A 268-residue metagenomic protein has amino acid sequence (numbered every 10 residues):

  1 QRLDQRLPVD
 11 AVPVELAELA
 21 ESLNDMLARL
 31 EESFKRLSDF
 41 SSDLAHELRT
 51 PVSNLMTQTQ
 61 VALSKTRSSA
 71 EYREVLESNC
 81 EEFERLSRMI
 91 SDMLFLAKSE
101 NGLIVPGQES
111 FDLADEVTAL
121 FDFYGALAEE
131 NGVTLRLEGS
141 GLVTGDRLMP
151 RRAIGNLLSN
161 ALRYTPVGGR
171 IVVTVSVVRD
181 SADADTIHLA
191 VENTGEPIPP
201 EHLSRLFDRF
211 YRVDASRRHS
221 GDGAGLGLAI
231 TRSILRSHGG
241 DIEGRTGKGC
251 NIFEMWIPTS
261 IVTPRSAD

Functional and structural regions predicted by a protein language model:
Q1-L44, L48, S53-A70, E77 (+7 more regions): Membrane-proximal HAMP signal-relay module
L3, A126-L137: Short conserved segments within the C-terminal catalytic ATPase subdomain
P13-A17, G107-D122: A conserved beta-strand-to-alpha-helix junction within the catalytic ATP-binding
E71, N101-P106, L142-G145: Conserved micro-motifs of the catalytic ATP-binding
L113, P197-D208: Short helix N-cap motif at coil->helix boundaries in the Bergerat
A161-L162: Short helix-loop "hinge" at the ATP-lid/N-box region of the Bergerat-fold HATPase_c
G168-A184: Short beta-strand/loop element within the Bergerat-fold HATPase_c
E196, R236-D268: C-terminal end segment of the histidine kinase catalytic
